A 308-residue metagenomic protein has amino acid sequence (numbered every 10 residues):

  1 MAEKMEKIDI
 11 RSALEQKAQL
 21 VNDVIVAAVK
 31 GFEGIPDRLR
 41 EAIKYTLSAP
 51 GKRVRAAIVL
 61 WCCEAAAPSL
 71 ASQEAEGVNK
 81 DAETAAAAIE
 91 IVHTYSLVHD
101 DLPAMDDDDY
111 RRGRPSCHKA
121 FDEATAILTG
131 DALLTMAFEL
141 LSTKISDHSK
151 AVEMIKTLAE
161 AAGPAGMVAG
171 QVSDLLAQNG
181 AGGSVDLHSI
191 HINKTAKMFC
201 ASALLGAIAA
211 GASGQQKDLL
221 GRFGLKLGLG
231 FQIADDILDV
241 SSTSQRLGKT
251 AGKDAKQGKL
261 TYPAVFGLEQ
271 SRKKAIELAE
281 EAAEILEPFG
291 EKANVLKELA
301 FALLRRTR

Functional and structural regions predicted by a protein language model:
M1-M5, A71-E74: Short, basic, low-complexity termini and linkers enriched in Ser/Thr/Gly/Pro that act as targeting/leader peptides
A2-V29: N-terminal amphipathic/basic leader segments beginning at the initiator methionine
E15, L286-E287: Short amphipathic alpha-helical boundary/capping segments
L20, V26-I285, E291-L304: Mg2+-dependent prenyl diphosphate-binding active-site environment of isoprenoid biosynthetic enzymes
T307-R308: Short cytosolic juxtamembrane segments of multi-pass membrane proteins
